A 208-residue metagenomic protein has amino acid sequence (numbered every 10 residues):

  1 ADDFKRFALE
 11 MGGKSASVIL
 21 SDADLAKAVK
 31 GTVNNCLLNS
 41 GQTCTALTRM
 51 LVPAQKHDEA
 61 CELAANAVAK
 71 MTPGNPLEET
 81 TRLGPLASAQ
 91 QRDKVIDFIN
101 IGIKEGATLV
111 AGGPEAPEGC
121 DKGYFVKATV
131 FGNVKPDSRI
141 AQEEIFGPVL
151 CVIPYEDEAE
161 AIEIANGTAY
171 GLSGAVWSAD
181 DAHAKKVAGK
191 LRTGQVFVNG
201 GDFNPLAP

Functional and structural regions predicted by a protein language model:
A1-K135, A159, E163-I164, V198-L206: ALDH superfamily catalytic-core signature
S21, S88, C151-E156, W177: A structural signal for short, well-ordered beta-strand elements
P53, P148, D180: Short, conserved phosphate/pyrophosphate- and ester-handling motifs at nucleotide-, phospho-/glycolipid
T81, G123-V126, E143-V149, T168-L172: Conserved glycine-rich beta-strand-loop-beta hairpin in the small C-terminal domain of fold type I
G113, D181-P208: Terminal low-complexity tails and localization/encapsulation signals of metabolic enzymes
D137-Q142: Cytochrome P450 core scaffold surrounding the K-helix E-X-X-R motif and the conserved "meander" helix-loop region
D157-N166, D181-G189: Short amphipathic alpha-helices within nucleic acid-binding modules
